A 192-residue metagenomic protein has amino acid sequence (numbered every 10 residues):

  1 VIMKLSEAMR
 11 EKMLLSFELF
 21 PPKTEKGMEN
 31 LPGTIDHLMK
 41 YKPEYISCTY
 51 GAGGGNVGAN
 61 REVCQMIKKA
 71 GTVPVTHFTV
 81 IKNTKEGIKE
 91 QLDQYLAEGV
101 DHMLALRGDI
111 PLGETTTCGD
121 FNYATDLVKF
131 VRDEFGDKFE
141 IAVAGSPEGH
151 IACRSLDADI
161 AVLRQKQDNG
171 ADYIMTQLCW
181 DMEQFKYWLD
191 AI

Functional and structural regions predicted by a protein language model:
I2-C48: Conserved N-terminal beta1-alpha1 strand-loop-helix module at the mouth
I2-S6, K26-M28, G54-M66, T84-E90 (+3 more regions): Active-site-adjacent beta->alpha loops and helix N-cap segments on the catalytic face of soluble alpha/beta enzymes
M13, A59-V75, D137-F139, R154: Flavin-dependent oxidoreductase catalytic cores
L14-N30, P74-E86, A142-A158: Active-site mouth loops of central-metabolism enzymes
L14-S16, E44-S47, V73-H77, H102-L104 (+2 more regions): Structural preference for beta-strand elements that scaffold enzyme active sites
E18, I46, Y95, K166 (+1 more regions): Conserved, mostly hydrophobic/aromatic
D137-I192: Active-site-adjacent structural elements that line small-molecule/cofactor binding pockets in enzymes
